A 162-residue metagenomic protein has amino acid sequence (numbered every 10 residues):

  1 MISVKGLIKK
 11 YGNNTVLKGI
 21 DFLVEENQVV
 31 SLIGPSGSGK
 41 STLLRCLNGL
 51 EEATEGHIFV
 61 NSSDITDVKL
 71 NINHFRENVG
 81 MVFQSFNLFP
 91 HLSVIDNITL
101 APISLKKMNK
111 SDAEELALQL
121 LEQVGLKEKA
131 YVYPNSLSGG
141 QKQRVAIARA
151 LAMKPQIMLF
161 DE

Functional and structural regions predicted by a protein language model:
M1-E162: ABC family nucleotide-binding domain
